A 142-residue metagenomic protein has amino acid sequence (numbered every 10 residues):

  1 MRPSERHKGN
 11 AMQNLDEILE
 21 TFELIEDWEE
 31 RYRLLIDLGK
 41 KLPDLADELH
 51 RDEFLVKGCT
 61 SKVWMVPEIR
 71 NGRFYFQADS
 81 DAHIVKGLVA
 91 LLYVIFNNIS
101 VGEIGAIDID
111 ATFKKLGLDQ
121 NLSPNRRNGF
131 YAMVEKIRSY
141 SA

Functional and structural regions predicted by a protein language model:
R2-A11: Short, Lys/Arg-enriched N-terminal segments with co-localized hydrophobic residues within the first ~10-30 amino acids
A11-K62, I69-R70, F113-A142: N-terminal intrinsically disordered, cationic/polar leader segments that include organellar targeting peptides
E53-C59, D79-S80, G102-G105: Solvent-exposed interaction patches of small proteins and small membrane subunits
E68-A82, Y93-F96: Conserved interaction-surface patches within small, structured recognition/assembly domains
D81, L91-Y93, N97, L116-Q120 (+1 more regions): Feature captures hydrophobic
V85-L88: Short Cys/His-based metal-binding microdomains
A90-Y93, I107-I109: "Short basic amphipathic alpha-helical interaction patches in structured regions
N98-F113: Glycine-rich phosphate/pyrophosphate-binding loops and their adjacent beta-strand/loop elements at enzyme active sites
